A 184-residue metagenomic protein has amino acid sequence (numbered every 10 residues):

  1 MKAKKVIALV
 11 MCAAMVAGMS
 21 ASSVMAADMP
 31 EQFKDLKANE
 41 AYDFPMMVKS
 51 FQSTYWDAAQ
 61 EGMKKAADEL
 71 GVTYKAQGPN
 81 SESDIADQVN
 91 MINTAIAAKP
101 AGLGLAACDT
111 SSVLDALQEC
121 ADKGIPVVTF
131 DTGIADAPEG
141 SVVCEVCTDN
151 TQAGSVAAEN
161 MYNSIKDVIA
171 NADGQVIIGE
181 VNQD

Functional and structural regions predicted by a protein language model:
K2-V6, M25-D184: A residue-level marker of the well-folded mature domains of exported/periplasmic proteins
M11, M15-M19: Hydrophobic core
